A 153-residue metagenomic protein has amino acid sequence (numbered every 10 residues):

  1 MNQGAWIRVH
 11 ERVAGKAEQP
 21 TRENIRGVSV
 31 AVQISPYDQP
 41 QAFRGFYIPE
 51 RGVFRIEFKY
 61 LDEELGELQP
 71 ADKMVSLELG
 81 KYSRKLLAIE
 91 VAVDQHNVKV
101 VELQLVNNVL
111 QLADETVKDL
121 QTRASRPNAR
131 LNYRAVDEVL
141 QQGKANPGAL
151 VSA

Functional and structural regions predicted by a protein language model:
N2-S76, K81-Y82, N97-A153: Intrinsically disordered terminal and processing segments
V91-N97: Short, solvent-exposed aromatic-acidic interface loops
